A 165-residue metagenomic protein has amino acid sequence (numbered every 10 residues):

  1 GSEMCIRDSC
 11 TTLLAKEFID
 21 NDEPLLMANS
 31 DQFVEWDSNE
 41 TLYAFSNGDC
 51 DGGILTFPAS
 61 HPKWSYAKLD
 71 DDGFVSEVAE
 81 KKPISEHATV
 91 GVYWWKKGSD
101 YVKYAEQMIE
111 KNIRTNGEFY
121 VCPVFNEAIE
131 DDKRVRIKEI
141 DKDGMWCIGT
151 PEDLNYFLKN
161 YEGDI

Functional and structural regions predicted by a protein language model:
S2-E3, R7-L69: Conserved beta-loop-beta/alpha segment of the NTase-like Rossmann-fold superfamily that binds/positions NTPs
S38, Y66, K96-K97, I148: Intrinsic disorder/low-complexity segments enriched in polar/charged and small flexible residues
V75-W146, E152-N155, K159-I165: Catalytic-core segments of class I nucleotidyltransferases/pyrophosphorylases that form NMP-activated intermediates
